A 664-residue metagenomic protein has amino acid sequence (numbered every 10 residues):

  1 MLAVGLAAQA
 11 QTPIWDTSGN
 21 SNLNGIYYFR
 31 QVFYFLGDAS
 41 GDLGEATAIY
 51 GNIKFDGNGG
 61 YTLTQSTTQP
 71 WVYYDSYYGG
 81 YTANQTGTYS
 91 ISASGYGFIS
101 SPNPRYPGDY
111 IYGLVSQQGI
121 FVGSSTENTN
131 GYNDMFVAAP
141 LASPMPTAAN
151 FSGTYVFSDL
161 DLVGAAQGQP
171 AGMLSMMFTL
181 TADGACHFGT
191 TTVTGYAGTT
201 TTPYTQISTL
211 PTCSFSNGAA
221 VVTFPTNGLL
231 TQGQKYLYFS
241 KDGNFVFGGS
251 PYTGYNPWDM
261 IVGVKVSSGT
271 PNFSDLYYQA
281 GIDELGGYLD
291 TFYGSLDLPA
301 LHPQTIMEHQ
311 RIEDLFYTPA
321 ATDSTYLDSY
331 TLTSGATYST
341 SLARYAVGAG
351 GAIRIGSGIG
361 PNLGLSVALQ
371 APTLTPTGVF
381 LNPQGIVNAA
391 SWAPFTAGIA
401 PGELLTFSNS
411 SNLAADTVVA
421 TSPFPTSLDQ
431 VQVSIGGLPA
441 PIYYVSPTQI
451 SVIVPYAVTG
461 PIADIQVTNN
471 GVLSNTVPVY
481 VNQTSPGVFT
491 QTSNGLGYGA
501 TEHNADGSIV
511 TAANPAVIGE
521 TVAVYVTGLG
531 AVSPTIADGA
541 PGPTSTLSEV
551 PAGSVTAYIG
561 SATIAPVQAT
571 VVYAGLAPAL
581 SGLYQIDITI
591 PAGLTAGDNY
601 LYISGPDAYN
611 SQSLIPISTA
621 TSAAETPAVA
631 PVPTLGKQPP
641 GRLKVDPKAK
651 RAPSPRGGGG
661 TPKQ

Functional and structural regions predicted by a protein language model:
M1-A7, D314, P439, A569: Short intrinsically disordered, low-complexity coil segments enriched in acidic
M1-Q11, T661-Q664: Sec-dependent, cleavable N-terminal signal peptides
G5, W15, S116, G348 (+2 more regions): N-terminal non-cleavable signal-anchor helices
Q9-F380: Mature soluble binding/inhibitory domains
F35-G41, G164-A171, S175, A185 (+4 more regions): A sequence-level detector for low-complexity, Ser/Thr- and acidic-rich stretches
